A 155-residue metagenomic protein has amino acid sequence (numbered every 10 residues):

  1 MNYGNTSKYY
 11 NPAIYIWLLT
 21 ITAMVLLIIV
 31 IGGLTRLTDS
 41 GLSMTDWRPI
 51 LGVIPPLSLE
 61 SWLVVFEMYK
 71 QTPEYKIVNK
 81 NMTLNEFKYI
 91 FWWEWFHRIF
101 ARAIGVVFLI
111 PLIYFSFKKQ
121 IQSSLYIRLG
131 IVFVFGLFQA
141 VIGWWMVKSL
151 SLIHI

Functional and structural regions predicted by a protein language model:
M1-Y9: Short, Lys/Arg-rich, polar N-terminal cytosolic tail immediately upstream of the first transmembrane signal-anchor
I16-R48, G52: N-terminal signal-anchor transmembrane alpha helix
L18, S123-F133: Membrane-interfacial loop-to-transmembrane alpha-helix junctions, especially the N-terminal start
G32, K80, F96-H97, V134 (+1 more regions): Conserved histidines in hydrophobic membrane contexts and catalytic metal-binding motifs
P49-P73: Long, glycine/tryptophan/cysteine-rich extracytoplasmic
M68-F108: Individual transmembrane alpha-helix segments
A103-K119, V132: Membrane-interfacial alpha-helical segments at the cytosolic side of multi-pass membrane proteins
I153-I155: Conserved small/polar residues in nucleotide/adenosyl-binding loops
